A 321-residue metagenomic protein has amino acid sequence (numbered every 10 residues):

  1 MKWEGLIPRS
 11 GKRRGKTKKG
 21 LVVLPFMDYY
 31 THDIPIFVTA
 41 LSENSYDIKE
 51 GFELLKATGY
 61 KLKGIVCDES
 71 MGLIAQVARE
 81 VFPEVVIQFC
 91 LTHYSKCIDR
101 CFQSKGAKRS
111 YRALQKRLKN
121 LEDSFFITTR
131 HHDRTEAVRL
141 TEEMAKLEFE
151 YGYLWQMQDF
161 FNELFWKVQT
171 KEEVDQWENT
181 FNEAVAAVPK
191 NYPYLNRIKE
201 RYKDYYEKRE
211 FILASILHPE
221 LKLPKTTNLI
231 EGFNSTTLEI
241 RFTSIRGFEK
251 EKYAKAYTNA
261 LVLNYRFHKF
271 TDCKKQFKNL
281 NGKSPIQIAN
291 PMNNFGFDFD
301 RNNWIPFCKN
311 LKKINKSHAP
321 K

Functional and structural regions predicted by a protein language model:
M1-G64, A75-Q76: RNase H-like nuclease fold core
M1-I7, H32, I65-E69, H93 (+2 more regions): Short, conserved catalytic/metal-binding motifs centered on acidic residues
I34-P35, A107-S110, F270-K274: Short, solvent-exposed secondary-structure capping/transition elements
D47, E69, Y253-Y257: Short amphipathic alpha-helical segments
G64-V66, L73-E249: Extended amphipathic alpha-helical interaction segments
I87, L217-G296: Amphipathic alpha-helical/coiled-coil segments positioned at domain termini
F277-K321: Charge-dense, extended regions
